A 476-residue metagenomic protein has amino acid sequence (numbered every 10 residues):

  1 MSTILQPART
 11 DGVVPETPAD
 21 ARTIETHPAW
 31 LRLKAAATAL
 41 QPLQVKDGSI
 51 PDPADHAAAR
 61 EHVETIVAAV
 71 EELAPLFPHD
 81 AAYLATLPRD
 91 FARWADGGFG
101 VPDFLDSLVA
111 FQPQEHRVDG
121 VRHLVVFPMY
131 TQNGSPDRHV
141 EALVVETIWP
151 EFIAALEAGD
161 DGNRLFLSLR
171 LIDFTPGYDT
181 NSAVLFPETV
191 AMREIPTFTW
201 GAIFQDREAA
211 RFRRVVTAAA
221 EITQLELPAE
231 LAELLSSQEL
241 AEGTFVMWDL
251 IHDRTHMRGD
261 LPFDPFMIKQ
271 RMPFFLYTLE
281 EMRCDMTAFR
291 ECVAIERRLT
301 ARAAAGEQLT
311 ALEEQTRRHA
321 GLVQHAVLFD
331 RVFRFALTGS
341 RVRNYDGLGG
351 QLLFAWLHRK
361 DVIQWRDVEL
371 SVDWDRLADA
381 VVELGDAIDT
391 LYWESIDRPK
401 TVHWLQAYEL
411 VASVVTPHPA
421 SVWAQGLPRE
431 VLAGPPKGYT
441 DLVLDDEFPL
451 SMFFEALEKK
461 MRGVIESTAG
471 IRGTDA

Functional and structural regions predicted by a protein language model:
S2-T197, D375-A476: Non-catalytic terminal regions of proteins
R9-R22, E242, V293-P417: Long, well-structured alpha-helical subdomains associated with metal-dependent extracellular/ecto-lumenal hydrolases
R170-L227, D249-I251: Extended, well-ordered protein cores
L231-W248: Short pre-active-site segment immediately N-terminal to the catalytic Zn-binding motif
F245-L261, F289: Active-site recognition of the HExxH zinc-binding catalytic motif
M257-L261, P265, R331, F335: A short secondary-structure junction motif
D260-M282: Post-HEXXH active-site segment of zinc metalloproteases
Y277-V293: An active-site-proximal "capping" alpha-helix that borders the catalytic cofactor pocket
